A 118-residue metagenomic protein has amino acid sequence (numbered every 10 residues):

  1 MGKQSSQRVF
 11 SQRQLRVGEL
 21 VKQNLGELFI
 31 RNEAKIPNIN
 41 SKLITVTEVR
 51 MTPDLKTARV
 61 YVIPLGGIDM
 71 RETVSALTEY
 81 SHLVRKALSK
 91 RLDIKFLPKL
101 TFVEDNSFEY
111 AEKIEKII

Functional and structural regions predicted by a protein language model:
M1-T57, I63-I118: Charge-rich, low-complexity N-terminal segments
